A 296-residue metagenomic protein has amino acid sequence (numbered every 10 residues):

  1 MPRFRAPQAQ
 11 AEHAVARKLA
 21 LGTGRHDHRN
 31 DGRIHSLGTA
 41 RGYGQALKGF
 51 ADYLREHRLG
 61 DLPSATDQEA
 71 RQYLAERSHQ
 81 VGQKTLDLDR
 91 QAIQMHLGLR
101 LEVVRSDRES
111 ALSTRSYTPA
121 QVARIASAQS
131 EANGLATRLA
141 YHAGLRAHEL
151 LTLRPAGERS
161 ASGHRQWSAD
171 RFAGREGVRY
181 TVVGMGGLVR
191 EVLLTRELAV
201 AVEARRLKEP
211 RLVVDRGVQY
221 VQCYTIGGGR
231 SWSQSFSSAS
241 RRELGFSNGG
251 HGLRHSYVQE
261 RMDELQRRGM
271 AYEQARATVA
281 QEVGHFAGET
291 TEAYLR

Functional and structural regions predicted by a protein language model:
M1-K48, D52, L193: Basic/aromatic DNA-contact patch characteristic of tyrosine site-specific recombinases
H28-E102: Non-catalytic DNA-binding core/recognition domains of DNA-processing enzymes
Y43-A46, V122, A132-G134, S233 (+2 more regions): Short, leucine-enriched amphipathic alpha-helices that occur as contiguous helical runs
S106-A128, G177, G186-R196, V214: DNA breakage-rejoining catalytic core of tyrosine-based enzymes
P119-L151: Basic, Lys/Arg- and aromatic-enriched nucleic-acid-binding interface segment
L153-V200: Conserved tyrosine-mediated DNA breakage-rejoining catalytic core shared by Y-recombinases
L193-Q259: Active-site/catalytic core of tyrosine-dependent DNA strand-transfer enzymes
Q234-Q281, H285-E289, A293: Short, basic (Lys/Arg/His-rich) helix/loop patches that form interaction surfaces in the mid-to-C-terminal regions
